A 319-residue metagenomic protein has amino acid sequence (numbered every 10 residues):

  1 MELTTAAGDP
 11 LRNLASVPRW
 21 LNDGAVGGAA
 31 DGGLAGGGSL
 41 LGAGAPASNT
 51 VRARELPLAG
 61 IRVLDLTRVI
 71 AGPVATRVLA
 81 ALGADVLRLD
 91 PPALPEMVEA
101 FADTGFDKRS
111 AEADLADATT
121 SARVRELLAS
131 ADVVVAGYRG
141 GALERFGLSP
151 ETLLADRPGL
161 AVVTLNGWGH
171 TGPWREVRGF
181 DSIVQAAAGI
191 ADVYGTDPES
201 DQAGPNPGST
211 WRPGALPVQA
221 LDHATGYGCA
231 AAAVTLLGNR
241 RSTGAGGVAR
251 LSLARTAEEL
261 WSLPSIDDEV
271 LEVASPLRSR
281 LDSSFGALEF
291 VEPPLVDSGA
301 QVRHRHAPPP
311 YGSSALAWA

Functional and structural regions predicted by a protein language model:
M1-A93, S121, R125-V133, T152-G169 (+3 more regions): Acyl-CoA thioester-binding alpha/beta core of soluble enzymes
R77-A80, F101-D103, L148-E151, E176-F180 (+1 more regions): Short, glycine/charged-enriched secondary-structure capping and boundary segments
V78-A116: PLP-dependent aminotransferase-like
E99, G105-K108, R157, V177-G179 (+2 more regions): Short, solvent-exposed loop/turn segments at the edges of secondary structure
K108, A215-V218: Short beta-alpha connecting loops at secondary-structure transitions that line or flank enzyme active sites
K108-E144: Rossmann-like NAD(P)-binding element
D114, V133, P173, V177-F180 (+1 more regions): Hydrophobic alpha-helical scaffolding
D117, A136-G195: N-terminal Rossmann-like NAD(P) cofactor-binding subdomain of oxidoreductases, focused on the glycine-rich
